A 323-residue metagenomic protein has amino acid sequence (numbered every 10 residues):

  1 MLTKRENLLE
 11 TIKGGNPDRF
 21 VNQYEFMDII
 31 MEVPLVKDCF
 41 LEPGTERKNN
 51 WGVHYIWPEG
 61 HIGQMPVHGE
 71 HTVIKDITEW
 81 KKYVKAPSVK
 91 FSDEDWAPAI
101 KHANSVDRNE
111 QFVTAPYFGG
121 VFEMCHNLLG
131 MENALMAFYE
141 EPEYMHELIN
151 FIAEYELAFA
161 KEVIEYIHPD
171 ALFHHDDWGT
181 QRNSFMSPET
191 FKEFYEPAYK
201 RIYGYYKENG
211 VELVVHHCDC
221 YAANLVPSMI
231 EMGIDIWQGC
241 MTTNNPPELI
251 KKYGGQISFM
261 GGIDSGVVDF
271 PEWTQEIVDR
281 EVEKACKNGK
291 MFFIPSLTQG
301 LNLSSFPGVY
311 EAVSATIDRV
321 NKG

Functional and structural regions predicted by a protein language model:
M1-Q23, M27, K85-G323: Active-site loop segments of alpha/beta catalytic cores
K13, R19-P58: N-terminal accessory/capping or targeting/presequence segment of soluble
P34-K37, E59-G63, V67-E70, N127 (+2 more regions): Short aromatic-enriched loop/helix-cap "lid" or pocket-rim segments at secondary-structure transitions that line
L41-E42, E70, H146, S184: Alpha-helical interaction segments
T45-D95, S105-F112: A contiguous, low-structure linker/loop signature
